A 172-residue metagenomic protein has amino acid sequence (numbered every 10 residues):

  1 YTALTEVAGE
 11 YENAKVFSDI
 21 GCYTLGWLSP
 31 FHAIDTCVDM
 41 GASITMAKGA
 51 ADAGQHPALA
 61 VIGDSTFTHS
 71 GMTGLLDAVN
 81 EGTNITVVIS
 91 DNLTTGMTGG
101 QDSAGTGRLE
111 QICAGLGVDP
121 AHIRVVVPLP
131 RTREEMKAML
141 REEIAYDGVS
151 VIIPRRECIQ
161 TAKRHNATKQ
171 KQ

Functional and structural regions predicted by a protein language model:
Y1-L28, H69, E134, I144: Cofactor-pocket helix-loop regions in the catalytic cores of large enzyme subunits
T2-E6, T45-D52, G74-D77, R108-G115 (+1 more regions): Alpha-helical scaffold segments in soluble metabolic enzymes
A3-E6, G26-H32, S70-G74, N80 (+3 more regions): Short acidic, glycine/serine/threonine-rich loops at helix termini
K15-T95: Thiamine diphosphate
I20-C22, N92-T94, L129-P130, R155-Q160: Glycine-rich beta-alpha junction loops
D39, D77-T83, V87, Q101-G117: Flexible glycine/proline-rich, aromatic-decorated loop/lid segments
H56, D102-E142: Conserved thiamine diphosphate
R141-Q172: Glycine/aspartate-rich loop-and-adjacent alpha/beta segment that forms the canonical ThDP
